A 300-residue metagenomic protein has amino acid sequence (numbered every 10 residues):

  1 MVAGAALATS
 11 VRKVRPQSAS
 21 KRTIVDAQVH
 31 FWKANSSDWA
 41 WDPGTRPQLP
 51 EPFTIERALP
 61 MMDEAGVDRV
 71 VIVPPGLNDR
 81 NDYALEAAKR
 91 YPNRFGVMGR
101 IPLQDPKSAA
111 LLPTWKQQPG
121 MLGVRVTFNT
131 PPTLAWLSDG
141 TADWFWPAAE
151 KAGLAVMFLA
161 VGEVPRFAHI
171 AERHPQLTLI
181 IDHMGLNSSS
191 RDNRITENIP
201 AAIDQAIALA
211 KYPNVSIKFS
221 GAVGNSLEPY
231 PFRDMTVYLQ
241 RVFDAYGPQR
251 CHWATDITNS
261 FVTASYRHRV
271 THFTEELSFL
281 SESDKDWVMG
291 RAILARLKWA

Functional and structural regions predicted by a protein language model:
M1-R12, R22-A27, P43, P47-R69 (+3 more regions): Mid-to-C-terminal alpha-helical segments outside catalytic/metal-binding sites
V14-A40: Replace "His-x-His-based motif
V25-A27, I72-V73, M98, R125 (+3 more regions): Active-site neighborhood of phospho(di)ester-bond hydrolases with catalytic His/Asp-centered motifs
Q28, M62, A84, A149 (+5 more regions): Conserved, mostly hydrophobic/aromatic
K33-E56, M61-A65, Q118-T127, L177-T178 (+3 more regions): Active-site gating loops and adjacent loop-to-helix segments of metal-dependent hydrolytic enzymes
P52-P60, P106-W115, A202: Short, acidic/polar
D68-R69, N78-G162, H169, K218-A222: Active-site gating/metal-coordination segments in enzymes
L122, A135-H252: Catalytic pocket-lining loop regions of alpha/beta-barrel enzymes, especially the amidohydrolase/enolase/GH5 lineages
